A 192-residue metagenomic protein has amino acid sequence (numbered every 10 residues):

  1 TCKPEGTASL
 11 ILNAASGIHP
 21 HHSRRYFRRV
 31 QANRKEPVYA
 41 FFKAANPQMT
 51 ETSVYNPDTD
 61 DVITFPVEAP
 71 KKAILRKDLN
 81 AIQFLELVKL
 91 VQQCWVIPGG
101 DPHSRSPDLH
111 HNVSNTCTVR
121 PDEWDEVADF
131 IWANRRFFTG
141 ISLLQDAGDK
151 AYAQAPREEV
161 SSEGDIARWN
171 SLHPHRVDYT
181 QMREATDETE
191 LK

Functional and structural regions predicted by a protein language model:
P4, L12-K192: Catalytic alpha/beta core of large soluble enzyme barrels
